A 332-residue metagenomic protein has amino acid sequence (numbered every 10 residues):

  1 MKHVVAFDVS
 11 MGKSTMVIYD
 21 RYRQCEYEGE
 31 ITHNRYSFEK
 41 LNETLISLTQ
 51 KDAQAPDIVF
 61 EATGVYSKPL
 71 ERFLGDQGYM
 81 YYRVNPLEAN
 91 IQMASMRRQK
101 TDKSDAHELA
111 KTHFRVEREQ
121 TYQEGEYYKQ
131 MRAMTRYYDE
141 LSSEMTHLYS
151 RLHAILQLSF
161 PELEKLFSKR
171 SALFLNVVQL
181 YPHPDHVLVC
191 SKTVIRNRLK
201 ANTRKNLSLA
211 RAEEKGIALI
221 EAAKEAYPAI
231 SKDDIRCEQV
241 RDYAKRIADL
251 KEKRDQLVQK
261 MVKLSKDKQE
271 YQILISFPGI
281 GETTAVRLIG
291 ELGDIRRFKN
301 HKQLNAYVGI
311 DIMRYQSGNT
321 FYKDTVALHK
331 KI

Functional and structural regions predicted by a protein language model:
M1-I332: A detector of single, family-specific signature residues that are central to catalytic or substrate-handling motifs
